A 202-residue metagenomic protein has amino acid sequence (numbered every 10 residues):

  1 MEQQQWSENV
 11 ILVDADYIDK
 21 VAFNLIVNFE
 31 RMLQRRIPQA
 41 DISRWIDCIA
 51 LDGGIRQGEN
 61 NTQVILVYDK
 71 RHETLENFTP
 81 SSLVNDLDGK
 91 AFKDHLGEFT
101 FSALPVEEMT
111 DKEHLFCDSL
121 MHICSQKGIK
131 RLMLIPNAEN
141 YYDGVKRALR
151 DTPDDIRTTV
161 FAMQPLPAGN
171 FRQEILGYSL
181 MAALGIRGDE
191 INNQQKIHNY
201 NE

Functional and structural regions predicted by a protein language model:
M1-Q3: Non-catalytic accessory regions outside enzyme or core folds
W6-K20, V27, R31-M133, I175-D189: A charged nuclease-like catalytic/ligand-binding cleft shared by nucleic-acid processing domains
A22-N24, L75-P80, Y142-A148, N170-R172: A short acidic (Asp/Glu
H122-K127, R147-T159: Short, surface-exposed basic-aromatic patches at helix termini and helix-loop junctions that form
R131-I135, T158-V160: Short hydrophobic alpha-helical runs that function as membrane-insertion/retention elements
P153-G185: Short, flexible loop segments at boundaries between secondary-structure elements
A183-E202: Feature 3881 marks metal-assisted phosphotransfer/nuclease machinery and their flanking interaction elements
